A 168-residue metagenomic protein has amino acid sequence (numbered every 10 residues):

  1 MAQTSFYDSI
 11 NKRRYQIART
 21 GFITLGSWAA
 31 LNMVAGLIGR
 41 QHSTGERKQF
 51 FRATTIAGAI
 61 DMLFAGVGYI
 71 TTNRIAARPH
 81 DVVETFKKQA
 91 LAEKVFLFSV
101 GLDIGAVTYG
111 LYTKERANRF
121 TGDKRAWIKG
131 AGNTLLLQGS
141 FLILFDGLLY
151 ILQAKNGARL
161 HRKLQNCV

Functional and structural regions predicted by a protein language model:
M1-S27, M33, I70-F98, I104 (+1 more regions): Replace "edges of transmembrane helices
W28-F50: Long, highly hydrophobic alpha-helical transmembrane signal-anchor segments
V34-G39, I60-I75: Canonical alpha-helical transmembrane segments
G45-D61: Loop-to-helix transition at the N-terminal end of transmembrane alpha-helices
F51-T55, G66, L97, N133: A generic structured-segment signal
